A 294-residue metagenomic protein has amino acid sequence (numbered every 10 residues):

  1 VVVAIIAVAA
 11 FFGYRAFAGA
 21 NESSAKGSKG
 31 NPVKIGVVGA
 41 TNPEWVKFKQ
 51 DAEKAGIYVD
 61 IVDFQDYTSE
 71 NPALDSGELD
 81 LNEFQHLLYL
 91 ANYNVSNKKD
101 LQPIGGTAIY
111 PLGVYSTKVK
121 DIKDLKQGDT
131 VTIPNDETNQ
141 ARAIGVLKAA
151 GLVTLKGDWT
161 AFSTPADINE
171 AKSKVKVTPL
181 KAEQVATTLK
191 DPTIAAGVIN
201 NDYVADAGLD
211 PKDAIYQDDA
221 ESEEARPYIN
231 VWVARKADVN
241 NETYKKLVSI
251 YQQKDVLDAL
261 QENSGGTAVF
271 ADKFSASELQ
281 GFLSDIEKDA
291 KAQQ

Functional and structural regions predicted by a protein language model:
V1-P32, I286-Q294: Short, low-complexity disordered leader/linker segments with a strong preference for bacterial N-terminal type II
F11, T138-G151, L155-S163, K245-D285: Ligand-binding clefts/hinges and TM-proximal coupling segments of bilobed small-molecule sensing domains
G30-V33, T41-E44, K54, L189-K190 (+2 more regions): An extracytoplasmic/periplasmic, membrane-proximal ligand-sensing/linker region
P32-K34, V38-D63, S69, A73: Short, polar/charged alpha-helical segment
I61-P72, W159-T187: Short helix-initiation/N-cap motifs at beta->coil->alpha
N92-I104, V119, T193, A207-D219: Ligand-binding "clamshell"
I104-T154: A conserved helix-loop-strand patch within extracytoplasmic ligand-binding domains of the periplasmic binding
P111-I122, P227-K246: A bilobed periplasmic-binding-protein/Venus flytrap-type ligand-binding module shared by bacterial periplasmic
